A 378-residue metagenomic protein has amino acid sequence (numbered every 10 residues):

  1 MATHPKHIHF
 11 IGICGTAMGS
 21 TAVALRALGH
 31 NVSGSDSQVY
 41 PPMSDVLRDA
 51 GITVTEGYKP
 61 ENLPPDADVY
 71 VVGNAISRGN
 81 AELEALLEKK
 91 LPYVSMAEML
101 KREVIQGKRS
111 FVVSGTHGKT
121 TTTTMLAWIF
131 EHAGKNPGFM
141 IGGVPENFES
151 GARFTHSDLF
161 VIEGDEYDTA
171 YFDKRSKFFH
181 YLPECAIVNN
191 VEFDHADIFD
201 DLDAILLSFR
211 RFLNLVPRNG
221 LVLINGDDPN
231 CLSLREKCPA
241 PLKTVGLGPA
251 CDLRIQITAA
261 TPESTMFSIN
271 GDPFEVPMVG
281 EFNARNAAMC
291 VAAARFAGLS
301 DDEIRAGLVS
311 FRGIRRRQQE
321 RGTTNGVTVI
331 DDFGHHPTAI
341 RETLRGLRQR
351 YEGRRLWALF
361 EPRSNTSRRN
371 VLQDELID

Functional and structural regions predicted by a protein language model:
H4-A22, N31-Q38, I314, T338-D378: Active-site beta-alpha connecting loops in nucleotide-dependent enzymes
H9-F10, A24, M96-P145, I255: Walker A (P-loop) phosphate-binding motif
N31-D36, G138-F139, T244: Short beta-strand "acidic-cap" motif of Rossmann-like dinucleotide-binding folds
P41-D49, N62-V72, S77-S95, K101 (+6 more regions): Acidic, Mg2+-coordinating active-site environments of NTP-dependent enzymes
V54-Y58, V94: Short acidic-hydrophobic, aromatic-tinged amphipathic segments that line or gate anion-handling sites
F154-H156: Conserved motor-coupling elements within RecA-like helicase/translocase cores
L159-T169, V329-H335: Switch II (G3) loop of P-loop NTPases
D168-L182, T338-G346: Switch II of P-loop NTPase G domains
